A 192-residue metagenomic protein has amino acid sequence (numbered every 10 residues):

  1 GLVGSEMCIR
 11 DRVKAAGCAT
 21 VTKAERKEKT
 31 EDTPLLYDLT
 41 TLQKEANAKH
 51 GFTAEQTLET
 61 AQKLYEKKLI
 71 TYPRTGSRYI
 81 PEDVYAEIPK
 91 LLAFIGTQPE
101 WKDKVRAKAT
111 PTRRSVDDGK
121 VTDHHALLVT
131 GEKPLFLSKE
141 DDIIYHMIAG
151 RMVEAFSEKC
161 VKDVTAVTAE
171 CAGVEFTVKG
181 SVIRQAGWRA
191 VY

Functional and structural regions predicted by a protein language model:
S5-Y192: Core catalytic DNA strand-manipulation module of type IA topoisomerases
